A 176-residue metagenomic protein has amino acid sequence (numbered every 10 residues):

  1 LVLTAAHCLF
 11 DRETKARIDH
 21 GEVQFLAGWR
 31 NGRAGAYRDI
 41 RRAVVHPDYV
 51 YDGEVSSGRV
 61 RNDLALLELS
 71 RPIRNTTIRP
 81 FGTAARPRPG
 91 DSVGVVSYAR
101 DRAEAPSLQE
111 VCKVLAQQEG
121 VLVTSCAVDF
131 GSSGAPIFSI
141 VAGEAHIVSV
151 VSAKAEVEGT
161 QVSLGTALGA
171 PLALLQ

Functional and structural regions predicted by a protein language model:
T4: Cytochrome P450 catalytic-core helices
H7: Histidine-centered active-site/metal-ligand motif
F10, K15-I73: Conserved catalytic-core segment of clan PA serine endopeptidases
A27-G28, S97, A145-A153: Catalytic Cys-His active-site segments of thiol-dependent hydrolases/isopeptidases
R42-Y51, A127-G131, S152-E156: Short, solvent-exposed aromatic-acidic interface loops
R61-L64, L69-V128, S132, G165: Chymotrypsin/trypsin-fold serine protease catalytic domain
T76, V148-Q176: C-terminal cap/linker of serine protease catalytic domains
A127-V151: Catalytic nucleophile loop of clan PA
